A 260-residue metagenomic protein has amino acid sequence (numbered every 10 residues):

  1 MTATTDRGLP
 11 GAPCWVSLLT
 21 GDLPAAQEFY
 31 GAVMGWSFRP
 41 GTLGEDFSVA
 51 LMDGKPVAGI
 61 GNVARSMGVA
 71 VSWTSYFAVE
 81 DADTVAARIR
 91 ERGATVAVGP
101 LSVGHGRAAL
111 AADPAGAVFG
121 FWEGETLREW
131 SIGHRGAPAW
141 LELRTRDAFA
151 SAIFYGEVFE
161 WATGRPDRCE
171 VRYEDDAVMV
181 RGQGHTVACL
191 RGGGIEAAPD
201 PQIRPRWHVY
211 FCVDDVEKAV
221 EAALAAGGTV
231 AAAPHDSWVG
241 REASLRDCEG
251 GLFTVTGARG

Functional and structural regions predicted by a protein language model:
M1-G8, A94-L143, R165-Q183, R191-G193 (+3 more regions): Vicinal oxygen chelate
T2-A3, R7-P10, C14-K55, E91 (+4 more regions): Core segments of cupin and vicinal oxygen chelate
A12-G21, V49, A64-R88, R107-A112 (+4 more regions): Vicinal oxygen chelate
G41-I132: Active-site-adjacent scaffolding segments
P56, S66, T186-V187, E196: Active-site/binding-pocket entry motifs
A58-G61, A188-G192: Short amphipathic beta-strand/extended segments with alternating polar/hydrophobic composition
